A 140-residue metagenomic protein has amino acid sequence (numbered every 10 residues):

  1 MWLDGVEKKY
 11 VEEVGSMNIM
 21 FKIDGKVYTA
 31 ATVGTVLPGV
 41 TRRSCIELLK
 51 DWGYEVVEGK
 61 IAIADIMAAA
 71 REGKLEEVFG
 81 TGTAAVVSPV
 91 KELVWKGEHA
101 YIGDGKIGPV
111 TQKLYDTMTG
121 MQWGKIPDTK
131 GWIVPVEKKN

Functional and structural regions predicted by a protein language model:
L3-N140: Conserved catalytic-core subdomain
